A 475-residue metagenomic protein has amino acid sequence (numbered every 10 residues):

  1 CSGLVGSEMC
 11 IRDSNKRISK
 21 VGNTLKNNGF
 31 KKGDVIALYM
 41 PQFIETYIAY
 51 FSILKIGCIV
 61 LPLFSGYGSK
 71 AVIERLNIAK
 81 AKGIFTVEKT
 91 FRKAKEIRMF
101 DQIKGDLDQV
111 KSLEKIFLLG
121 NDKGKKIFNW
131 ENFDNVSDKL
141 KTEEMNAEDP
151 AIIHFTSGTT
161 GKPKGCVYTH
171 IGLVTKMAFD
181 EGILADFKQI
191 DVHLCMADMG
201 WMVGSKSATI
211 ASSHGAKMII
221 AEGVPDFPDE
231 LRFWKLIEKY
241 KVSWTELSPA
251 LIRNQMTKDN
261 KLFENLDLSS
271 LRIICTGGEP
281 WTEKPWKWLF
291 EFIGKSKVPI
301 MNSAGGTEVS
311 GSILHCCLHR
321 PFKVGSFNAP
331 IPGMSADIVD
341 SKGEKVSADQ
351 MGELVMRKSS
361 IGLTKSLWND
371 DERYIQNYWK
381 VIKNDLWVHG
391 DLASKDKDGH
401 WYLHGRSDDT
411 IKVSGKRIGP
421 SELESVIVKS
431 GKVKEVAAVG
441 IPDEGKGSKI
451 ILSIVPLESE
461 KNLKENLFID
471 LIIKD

Functional and structural regions predicted by a protein language model:
C1-G6, I11: Single conserved hydrophobic/aromatic residue that forms the stacking wall/gate of nucleotide- or nucleobase-binding
T24-I73, M196-D198, R417: Conserved AMP-binding/adenylate-forming
N27, K55-E131, E458: Structural core segment of the AMP-binding/adenylate-forming
L54, V174-V192, M202-S243, K258 (+1 more regions): Conserved AMP-binding/adenylation subdomain of ANL enzymes
Y67-K80, I84-E88, E238, T245 (+4 more regions): AMP-binding/adenylate-forming catalytic core of the ANL superfamily
L118, G124, F128, D134-F155 (+3 more regions): Conserved pre-ATP/AMP-binding loop-to-beta segment of ANL
S213-A216, S243-L247, M256-F322, S335: Gly/Ser/Thr-rich phosphate-binding loop
A329-G333, E344-Y378, I418: Conserved ATP/PPi-binding loop(s) of AMP-dependent carboxylate-activating enzymes
